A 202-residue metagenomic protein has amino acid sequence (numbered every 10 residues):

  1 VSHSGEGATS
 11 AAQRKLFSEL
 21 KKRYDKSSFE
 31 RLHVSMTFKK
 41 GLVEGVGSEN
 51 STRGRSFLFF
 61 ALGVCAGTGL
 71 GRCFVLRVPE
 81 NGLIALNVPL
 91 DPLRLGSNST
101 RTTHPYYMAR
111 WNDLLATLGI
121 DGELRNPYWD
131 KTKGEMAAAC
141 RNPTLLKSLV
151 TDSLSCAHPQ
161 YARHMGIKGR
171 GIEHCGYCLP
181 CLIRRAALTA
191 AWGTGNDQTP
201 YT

Functional and structural regions predicted by a protein language model:
V1-T202: Nucleotide-activated chemistry modules centered on ATP-dependent adenylation/adenylyltransferase
